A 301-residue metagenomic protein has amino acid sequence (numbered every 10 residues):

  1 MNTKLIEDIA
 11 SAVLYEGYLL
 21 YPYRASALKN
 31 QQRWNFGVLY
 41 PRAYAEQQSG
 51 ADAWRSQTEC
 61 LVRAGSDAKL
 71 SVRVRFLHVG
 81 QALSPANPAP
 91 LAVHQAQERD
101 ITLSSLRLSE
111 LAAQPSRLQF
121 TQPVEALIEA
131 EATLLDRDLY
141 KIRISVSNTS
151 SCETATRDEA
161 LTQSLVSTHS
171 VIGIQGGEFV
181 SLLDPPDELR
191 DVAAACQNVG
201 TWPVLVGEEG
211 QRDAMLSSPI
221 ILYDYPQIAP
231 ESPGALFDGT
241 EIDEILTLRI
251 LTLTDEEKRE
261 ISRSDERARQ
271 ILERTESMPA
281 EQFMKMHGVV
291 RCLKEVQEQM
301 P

Functional and structural regions predicted by a protein language model:
M1-Y15, A235-T247: Short acidic, Pro/Gly- and aromatic-enriched capping/linker segments at domain boundaries
T3-V62: N-terminal ordered "arm"
A53-R55, A64-P301: Extended, highly charged accessory segments
